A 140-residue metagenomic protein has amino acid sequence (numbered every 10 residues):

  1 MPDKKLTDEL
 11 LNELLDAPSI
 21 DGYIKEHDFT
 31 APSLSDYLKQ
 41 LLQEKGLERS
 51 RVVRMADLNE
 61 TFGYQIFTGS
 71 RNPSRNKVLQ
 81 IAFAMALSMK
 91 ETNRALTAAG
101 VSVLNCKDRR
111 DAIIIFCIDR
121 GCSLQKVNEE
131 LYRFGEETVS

Functional and structural regions predicted by a protein language model:
P2-L11, N93-G121: Short, charged recognition helix plus adjacent turn of helix-turn-helix-like nucleic-acid-binding domains
D16-E48, E130-V139: A short, Lys/Arg-rich alpha-helix, primarily the initiator
L42, V53, A82: The alpha-helix within a helix-turn-helix
E48-M55: Short alpha-helical "recognition helix" segments of helix-turn-helix
R51, F62, E91: Residues in the helix-turn-helix
D57-P73, A98-G100: Recognition helix of helix-turn-helix/homeodomain-like DNA-binding domains that insert into the DNA major groove
S70-A82: Short, basic-rich loop-to-helix N-cap that marks the start of a DNA-contacting helix
F83-M85, R109-T138: Long, compositionally biased
